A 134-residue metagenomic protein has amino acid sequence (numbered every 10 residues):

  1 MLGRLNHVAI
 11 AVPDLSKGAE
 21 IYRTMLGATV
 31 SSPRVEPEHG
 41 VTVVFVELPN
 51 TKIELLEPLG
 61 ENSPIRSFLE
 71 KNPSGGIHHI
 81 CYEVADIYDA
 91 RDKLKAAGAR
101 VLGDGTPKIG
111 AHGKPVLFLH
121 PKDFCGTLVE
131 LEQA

Functional and structural regions predicted by a protein language model:
M1-A19, G75-V84: N-terminal beta-strand motif that seeds the catalytic metal site of vicinal oxygen chelate
R4-N6, R23, A28-E38, E61-N72 (+3 more regions): A cross-kingdom feature marking solvent-exposed beta-strand/loop segments within repeated, beta-rich binding/scaffold
G18, A28-T29, I53, S63-P64 (+1 more regions): Short loop/beta submotifs within extracellular cysteine-rich repeat domains
G18-R23, L94: Conserved active-site tyrosine of GNAT-family acetyltransferases
R34, V44-E47, I53-E54, R91-A134: Vicinal oxygen chelate
P73, C81, D86-K95: Long, charged/polar, surface-exposed segments that mediate recognition or autoinhibition
